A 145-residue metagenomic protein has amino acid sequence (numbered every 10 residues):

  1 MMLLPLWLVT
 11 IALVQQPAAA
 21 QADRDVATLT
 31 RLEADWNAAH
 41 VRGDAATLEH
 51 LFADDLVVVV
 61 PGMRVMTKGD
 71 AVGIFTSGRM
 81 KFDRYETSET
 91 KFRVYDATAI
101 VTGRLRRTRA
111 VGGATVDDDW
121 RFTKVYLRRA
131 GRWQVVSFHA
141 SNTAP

Functional and structural regions predicted by a protein language model:
L4-L13: Sec-dependent N-terminal signal peptides
L13-H50, D55-P145: A beta-strand edge to alpha-helix "cap/lid" segment located at domain peripheries
